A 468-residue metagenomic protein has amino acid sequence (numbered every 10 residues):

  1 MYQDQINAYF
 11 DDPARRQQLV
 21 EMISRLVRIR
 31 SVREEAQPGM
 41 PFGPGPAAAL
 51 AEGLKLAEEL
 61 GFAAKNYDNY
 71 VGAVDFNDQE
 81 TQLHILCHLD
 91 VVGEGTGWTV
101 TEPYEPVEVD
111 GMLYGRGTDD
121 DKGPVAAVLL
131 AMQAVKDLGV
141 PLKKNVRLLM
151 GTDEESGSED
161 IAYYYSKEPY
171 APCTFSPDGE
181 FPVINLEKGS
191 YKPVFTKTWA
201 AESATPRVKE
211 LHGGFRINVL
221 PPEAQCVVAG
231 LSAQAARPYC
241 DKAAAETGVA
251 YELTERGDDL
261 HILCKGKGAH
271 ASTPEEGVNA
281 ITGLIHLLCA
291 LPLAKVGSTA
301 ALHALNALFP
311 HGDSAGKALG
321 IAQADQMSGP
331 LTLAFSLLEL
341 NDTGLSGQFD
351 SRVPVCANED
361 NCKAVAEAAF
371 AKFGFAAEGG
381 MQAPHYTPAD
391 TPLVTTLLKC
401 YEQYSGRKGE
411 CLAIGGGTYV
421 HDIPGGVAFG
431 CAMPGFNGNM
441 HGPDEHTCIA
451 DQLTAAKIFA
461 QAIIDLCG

Functional and structural regions predicted by a protein language model:
M1-C87, V92-G95, S346-Q348, I449-D451: N-terminal helical capping/dimerization or prosegment-like subdomains of hydrolases acting on amide or phosphate bonds
Y9, Q18, M22-I29, E52-L60 (+8 more regions): Generic non-transmembrane alpha-helical segments
G53, V125-V135, Y164, V228 (+4 more regions): Buried hydrophobic packing segments
G72-V74, C226, D258-K265, S346-F349 (+1 more regions): A generic structural motif
Q82-M150, S156, P443-T454: Active-site metal-coordination/substrate-binding segment of hydrolases, especially metallo-dependent peptidases
D121-A200, A233, R237, D241 (+2 more regions): Acidic/histidine-rich catalytic neighborhood of metal-dependent amide-processing enzymes
N185-K188, K192-H212, I217-K267, A271-T332 (+1 more regions): Acidic-enriched catalytic cores of C-N bond-cleaving enzymes acting on peptides and small amides
G268, S272-D342, Q348, R352-A364 (+1 more regions): An extended, acidic, His-containing surface patch that forms the Zn2+-binding/catalytic region of metallohydrolases
